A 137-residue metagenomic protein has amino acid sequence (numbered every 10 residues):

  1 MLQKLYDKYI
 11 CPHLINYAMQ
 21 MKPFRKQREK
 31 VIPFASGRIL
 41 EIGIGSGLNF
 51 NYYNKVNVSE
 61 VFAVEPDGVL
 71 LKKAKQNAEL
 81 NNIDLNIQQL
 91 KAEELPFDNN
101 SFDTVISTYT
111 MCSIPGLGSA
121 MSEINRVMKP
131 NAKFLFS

Functional and structural regions predicted by a protein language model:
M1-K22: Class I SAM-dependent methyltransferase Rossmann-like catalytic core, especially the SAM/SAH-binding loop
A18-R38, L48-Y52: Conserved alpha-helix/loop element of class I SAM-dependent methyltransferases that forms part of the SAM/SAH-binding
G37, S59, D103: Conserved acidic residues
L40-I42, S46-E94: Class I SAM-dependent methyltransferase SAM/SAH-binding core
L90-V105: A short acidic, Gly/Pro-enriched loop at the edge of an enzyme's catalytic core that lines a small-molecule cofactor
D103-G116: A short SAM/SAH-binding and catalytic strip from SAM-dependent methyltransferases
G118-K133: A short glycine-rich, Lys/Arg-flanked "PGG" loop and its adjoining helix->strand segment in the class I
S137: Alpha/beta-hydrolase-fold catalytic nucleophile elbow
